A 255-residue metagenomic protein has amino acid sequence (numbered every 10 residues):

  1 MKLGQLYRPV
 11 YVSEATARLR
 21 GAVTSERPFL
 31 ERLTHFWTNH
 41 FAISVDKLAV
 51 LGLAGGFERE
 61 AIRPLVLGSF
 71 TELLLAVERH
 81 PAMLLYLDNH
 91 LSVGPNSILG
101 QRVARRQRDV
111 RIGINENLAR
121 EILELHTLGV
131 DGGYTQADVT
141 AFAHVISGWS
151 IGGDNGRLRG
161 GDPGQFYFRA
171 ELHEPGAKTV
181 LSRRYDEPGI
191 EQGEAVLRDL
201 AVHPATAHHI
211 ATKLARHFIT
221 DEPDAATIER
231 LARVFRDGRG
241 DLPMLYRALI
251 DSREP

Functional and structural regions predicted by a protein language model:
M1-R32, N39, L53-A61: Conserved short S/T/G-enriched processing/targeting/catalytic segments and their helical context
E14, R18, V50-P255: Active-site substrate-binding loop specific to GH73 endo-beta-N-acetylglucosaminidase modules in bacterial autolysins
H40-S44: Long, hydrophobic/aromatic-enriched structural stretches that serve as scaffold segments
